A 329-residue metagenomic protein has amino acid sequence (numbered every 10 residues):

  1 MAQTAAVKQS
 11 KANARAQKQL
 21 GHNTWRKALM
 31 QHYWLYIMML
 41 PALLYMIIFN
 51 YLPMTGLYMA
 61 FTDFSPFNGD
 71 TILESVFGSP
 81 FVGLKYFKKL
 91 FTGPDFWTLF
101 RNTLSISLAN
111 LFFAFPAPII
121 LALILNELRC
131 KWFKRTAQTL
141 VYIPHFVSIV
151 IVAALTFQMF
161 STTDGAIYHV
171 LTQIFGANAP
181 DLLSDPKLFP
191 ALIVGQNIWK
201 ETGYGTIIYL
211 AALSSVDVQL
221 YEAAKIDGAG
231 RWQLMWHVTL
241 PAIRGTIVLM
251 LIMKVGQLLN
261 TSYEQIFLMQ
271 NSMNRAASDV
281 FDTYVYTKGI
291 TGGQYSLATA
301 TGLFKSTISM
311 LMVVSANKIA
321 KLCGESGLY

Functional and structural regions predicted by a protein language model:
M1-A28: Short, Lys/Arg-rich, polar N-terminal cytosolic tail immediately upstream of the first transmembrane signal-anchor
A28-Y329: A structural signal for multi-pass alpha-helical bundles of membrane permease subunits that mediate small-molecule
